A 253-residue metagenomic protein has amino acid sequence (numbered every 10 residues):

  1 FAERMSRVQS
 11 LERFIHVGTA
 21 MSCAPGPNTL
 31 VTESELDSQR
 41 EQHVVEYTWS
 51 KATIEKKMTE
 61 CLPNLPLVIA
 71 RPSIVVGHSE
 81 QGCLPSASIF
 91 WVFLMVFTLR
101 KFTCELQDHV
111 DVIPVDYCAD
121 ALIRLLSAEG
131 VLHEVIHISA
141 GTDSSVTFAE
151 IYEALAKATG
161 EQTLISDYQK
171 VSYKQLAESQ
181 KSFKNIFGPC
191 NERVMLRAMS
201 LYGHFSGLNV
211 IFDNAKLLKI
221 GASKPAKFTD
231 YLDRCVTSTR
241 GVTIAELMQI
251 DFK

Functional and structural regions predicted by a protein language model:
F1, S50-M58, V92: Conserved catalytic Lys-bearing alpha helix of Rossmann-like short-chain dehydrogenase/reductases
F1-E46, V68, G77: Conserved Rossmann-fold NAD(P)-dependent oxidoreductase catalytic core, especially the SDR/UDP-sugar
A2-E12, E60-P66, A128-G130, A158-T163: Secondary-structure transition/capping motifs at alpha-helix termini and the adjoining loop/turn into the next element
I15-G18, L62, R71-S73, S139: Active-site beta-alpha turn of Rossmann-fold NAD(P)-dependent dehydrogenases/reductases
T29-L30, T59-D111, V115-A128, A154-A158: NAD(P)-dependent short-chain dehydrogenase/reductase
E33, R40-A52, D108-V112, S145: Short-chain dehydrogenase/reductase
R124-S200, K219, C235, V242-F252: Mid/C-terminal beta-alpha module of Rossmann-like enzyme folds, strongest in SDR-family dehydrogenases/epimerases
L201-A215: Active-site loop of classical SDR/Rossmann-like NAD(P)-dependent oxidoreductases, centered on the catalytic Tyr-X3-Lys
